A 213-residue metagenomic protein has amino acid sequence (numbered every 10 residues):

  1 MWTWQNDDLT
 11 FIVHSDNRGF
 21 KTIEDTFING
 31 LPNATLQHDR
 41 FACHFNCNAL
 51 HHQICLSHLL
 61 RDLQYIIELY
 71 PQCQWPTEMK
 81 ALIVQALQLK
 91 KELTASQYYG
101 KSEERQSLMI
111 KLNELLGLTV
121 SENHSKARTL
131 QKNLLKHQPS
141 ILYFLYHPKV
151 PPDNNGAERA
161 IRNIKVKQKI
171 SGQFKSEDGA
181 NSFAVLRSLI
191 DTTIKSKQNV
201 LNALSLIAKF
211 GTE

Functional and structural regions predicted by a protein language model:
M1-E213: Catalytic center-proximal scaffold of phosphoryl-transfer enzymes
